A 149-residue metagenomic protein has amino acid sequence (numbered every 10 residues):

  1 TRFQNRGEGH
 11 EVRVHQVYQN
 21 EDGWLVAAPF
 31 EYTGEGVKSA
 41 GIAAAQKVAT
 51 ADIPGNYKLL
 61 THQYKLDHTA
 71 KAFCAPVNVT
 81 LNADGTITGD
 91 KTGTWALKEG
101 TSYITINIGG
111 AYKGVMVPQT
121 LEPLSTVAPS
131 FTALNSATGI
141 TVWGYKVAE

Functional and structural regions predicted by a protein language model:
T1-E149: Carbohydrate-active catalytic/glycan-binding domains of CAZyme proteins, especially the secreted or lumenal ectodomains
